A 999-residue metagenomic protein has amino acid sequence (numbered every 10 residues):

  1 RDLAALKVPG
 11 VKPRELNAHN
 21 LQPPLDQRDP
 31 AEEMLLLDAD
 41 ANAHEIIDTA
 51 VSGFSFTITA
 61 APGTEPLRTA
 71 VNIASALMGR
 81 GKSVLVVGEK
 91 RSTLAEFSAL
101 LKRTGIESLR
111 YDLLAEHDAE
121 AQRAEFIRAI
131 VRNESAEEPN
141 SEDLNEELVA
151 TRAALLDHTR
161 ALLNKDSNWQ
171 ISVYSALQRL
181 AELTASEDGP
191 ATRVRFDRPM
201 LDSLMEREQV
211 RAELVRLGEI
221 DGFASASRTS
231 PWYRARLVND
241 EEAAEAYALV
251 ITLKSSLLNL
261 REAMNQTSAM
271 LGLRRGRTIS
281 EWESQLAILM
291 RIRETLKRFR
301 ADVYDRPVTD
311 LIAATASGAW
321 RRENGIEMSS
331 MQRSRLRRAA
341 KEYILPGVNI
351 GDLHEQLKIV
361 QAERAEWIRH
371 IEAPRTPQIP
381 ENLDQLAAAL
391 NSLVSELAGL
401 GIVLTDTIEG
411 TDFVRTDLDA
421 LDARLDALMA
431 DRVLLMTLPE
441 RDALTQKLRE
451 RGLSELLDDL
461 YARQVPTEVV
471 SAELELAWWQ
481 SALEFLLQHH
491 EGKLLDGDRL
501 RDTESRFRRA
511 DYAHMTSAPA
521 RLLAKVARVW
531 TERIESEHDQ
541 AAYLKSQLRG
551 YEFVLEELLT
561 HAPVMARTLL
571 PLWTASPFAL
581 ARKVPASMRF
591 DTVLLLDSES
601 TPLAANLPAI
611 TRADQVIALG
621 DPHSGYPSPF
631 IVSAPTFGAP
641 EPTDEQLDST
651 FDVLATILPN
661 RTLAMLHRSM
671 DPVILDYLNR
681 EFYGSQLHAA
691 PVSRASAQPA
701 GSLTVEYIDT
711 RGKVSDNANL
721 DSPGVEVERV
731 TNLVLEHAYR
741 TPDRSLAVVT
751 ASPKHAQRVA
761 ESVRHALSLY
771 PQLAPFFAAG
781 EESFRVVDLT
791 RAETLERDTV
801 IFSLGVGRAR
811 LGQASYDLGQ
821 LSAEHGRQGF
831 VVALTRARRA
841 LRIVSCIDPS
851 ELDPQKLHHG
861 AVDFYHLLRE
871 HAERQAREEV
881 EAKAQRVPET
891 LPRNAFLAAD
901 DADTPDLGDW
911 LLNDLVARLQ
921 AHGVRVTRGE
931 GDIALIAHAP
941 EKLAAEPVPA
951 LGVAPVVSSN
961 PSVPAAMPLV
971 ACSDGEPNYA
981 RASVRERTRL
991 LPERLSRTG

Functional and structural regions predicted by a protein language model:
R1-E45, R211, I220, S230-L249 (+2 more regions): Conserved helicase NTPase catalytic core signature
H44-V51, F56-T59, L67-T69, I73-R132 (+3 more regions): ASCE P-loop NTPase helicase motor core
H117-E120, R128-V470: Charged C-terminal transducer/switch regions of large nucleotide-driven machines
A129-I130, P563-R567, Y770-V800: Conserved motor-coupling elements within RecA-like helicase/translocase cores
M588-L595, L795-G807, L811-S815, L841-R842: A short beta-strand element within the Helicase C-terminal
V632-T662, N679, V692, V763 (+1 more regions): Helicase C-terminal subdomain and adjacent C-terminal extension
Q686-R764: Conserved helicase/translocase motor-coupling segment
D932-L990: Short beta-strand-loop-alpha-helix junction that forms the active-site gateway of nucleic-acid-processing nucleases
